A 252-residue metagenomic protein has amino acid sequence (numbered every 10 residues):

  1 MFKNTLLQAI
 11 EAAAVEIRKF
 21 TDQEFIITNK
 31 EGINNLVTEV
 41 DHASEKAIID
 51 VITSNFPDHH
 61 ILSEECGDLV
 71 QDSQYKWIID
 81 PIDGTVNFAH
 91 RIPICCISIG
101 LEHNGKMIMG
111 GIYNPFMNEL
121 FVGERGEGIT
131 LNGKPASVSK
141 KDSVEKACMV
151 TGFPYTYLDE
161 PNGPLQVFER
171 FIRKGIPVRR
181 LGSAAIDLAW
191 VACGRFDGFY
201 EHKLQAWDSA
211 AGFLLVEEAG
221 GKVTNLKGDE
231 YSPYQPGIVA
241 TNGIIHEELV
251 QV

Functional and structural regions predicted by a protein language model:
M1-I82, E230, I244: N-terminal subdomain of lithium-sensitive/metallo-dependent phosphomonoesterases centered on the IMPase/IPPase/PAP
I17, D41, I52, T85 (+6 more regions): Residue-level signal for inorganic ion chemistry
Q23, C95, G123-E127, E217 (+1 more regions): A short, compositionally biased
N29, L69-Q71, N104, V122 (+2 more regions): Solvent-exposed alpha-helices and their adjacent loops that cap or buttress functional pockets in soluble metabolic
D41, F88-R91, V178-L181, A185: Short glycine/threonine-rich catalytic loop with a Thr-x-Gly-x-Asp
H42, K46, E65, P81-G84 (+6 more regions): Generic detector of well-ordered alpha-helical packing
Q71-T130, E145: DPxDG-like acidic metal-binding loop motif
S137-V252: An extended, acidic
